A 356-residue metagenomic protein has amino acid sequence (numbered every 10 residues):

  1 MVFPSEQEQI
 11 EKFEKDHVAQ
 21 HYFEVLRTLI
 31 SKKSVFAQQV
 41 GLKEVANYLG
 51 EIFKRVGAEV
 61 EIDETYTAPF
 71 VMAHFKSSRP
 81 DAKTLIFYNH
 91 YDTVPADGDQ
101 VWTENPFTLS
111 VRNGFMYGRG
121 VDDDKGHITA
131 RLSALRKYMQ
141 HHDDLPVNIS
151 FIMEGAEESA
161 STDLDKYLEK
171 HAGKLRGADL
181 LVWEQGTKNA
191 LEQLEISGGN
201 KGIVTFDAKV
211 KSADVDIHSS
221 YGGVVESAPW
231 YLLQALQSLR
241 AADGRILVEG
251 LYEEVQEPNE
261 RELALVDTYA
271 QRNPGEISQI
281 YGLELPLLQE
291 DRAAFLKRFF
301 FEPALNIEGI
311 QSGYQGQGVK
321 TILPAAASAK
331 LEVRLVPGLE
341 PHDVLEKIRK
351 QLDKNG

Functional and structural regions predicted by a protein language model:
V2-D99, A326: N-terminal helical capping/dimerization or prosegment-like subdomains of hydrolases acting on amide or phosphate bonds
A82-M153: Active-site metal-coordination/substrate-binding segment of hydrolases, especially metallo-dependent peptidases
D122, D214-D216, V333-E340: A generic structural motif
D124-G199: Acidic/histidine-rich catalytic neighborhood of metal-dependent amide-processing enzymes
N189, G198, H218-I310, G338-G356: Acidic-enriched catalytic cores of C-N bond-cleaving enzymes acting on peptides and small amides
L194-G198, G316-T321: Short beta-strand/turn micro-motifs at beta-sheet edges
E195-K211: Flexible glycine/proline-rich, aromatic-decorated loop/lid segments
V224-V225, Q317-A325: Short, solvent-exposed beta-strand/turn "edge" segments of beta-rich domains on protein surfaces
